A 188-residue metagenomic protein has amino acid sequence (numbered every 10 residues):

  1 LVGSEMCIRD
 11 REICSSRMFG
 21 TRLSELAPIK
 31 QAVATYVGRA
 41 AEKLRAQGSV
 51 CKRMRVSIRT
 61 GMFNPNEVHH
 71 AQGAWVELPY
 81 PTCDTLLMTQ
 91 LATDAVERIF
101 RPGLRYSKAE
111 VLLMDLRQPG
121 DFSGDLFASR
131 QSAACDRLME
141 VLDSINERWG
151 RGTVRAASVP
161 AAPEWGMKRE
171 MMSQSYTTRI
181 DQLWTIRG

Functional and structural regions predicted by a protein language model:
S4-G103: DNA-contacting surface of Y-family translesion DNA polymerases
L78-G188: Acidic, metal-coordinating catalytic segment for phosphate/diphosphate chemistry, firing primarily on the Nudix
